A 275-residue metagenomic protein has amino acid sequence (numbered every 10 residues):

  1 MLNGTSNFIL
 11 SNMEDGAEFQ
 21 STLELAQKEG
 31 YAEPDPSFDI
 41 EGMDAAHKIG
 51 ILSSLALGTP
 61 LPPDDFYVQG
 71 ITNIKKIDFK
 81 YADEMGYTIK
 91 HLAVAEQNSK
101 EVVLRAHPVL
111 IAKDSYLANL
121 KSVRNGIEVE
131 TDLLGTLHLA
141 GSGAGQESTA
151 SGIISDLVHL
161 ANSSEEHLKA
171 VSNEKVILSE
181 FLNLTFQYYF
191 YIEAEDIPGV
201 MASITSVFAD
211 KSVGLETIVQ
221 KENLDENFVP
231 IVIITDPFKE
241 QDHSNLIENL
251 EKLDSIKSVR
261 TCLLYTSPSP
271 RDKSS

Functional and structural regions predicted by a protein language model:
M1-F8: Rossmann-fold dinucleotide-binding core
L2, A26-Y31, L57-L61, E130-L137 (+1 more regions): Short acidic (Asp/Glu) and glycine-rich catalytic loops that position anionic groups and cofactors
N12-M13, T22-N119, R124-G126: Substrate-binding/catalytic subdomain of NAD(P)-dependent oxidoreductase enzymes
D15, V109-A112, D132-T136, G143-Q146 (+2 more regions): Short, glycine-/Ser/Thr-/acidic-enriched flexible segments
A17-S21, I40-K48, Q69, N73-I77 (+8 more regions): Conserved active-site and cofactor/substrate-binding residues in soluble primary-metabolism enzymes
Y116-V171, K175-F186: ATP-dependent carboxylate/acyl-activation modules
L157-S267: A conserved regulatory-domain signal marking ACT and ACT-like small-molecule sensing domains and adjacent regulatory
Y265-S275: Single conserved hydrophobic/aromatic residue that forms the stacking wall/gate of nucleotide- or nucleobase-binding
